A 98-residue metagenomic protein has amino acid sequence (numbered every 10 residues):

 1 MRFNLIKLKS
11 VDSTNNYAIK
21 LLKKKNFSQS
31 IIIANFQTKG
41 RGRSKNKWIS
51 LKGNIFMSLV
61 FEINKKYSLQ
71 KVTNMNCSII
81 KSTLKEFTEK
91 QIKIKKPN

Functional and structural regions predicted by a protein language model:
M1-K90: N-terminal lobe of the biotin/lipoate ligase/transferase fold
Q91-N98: Catalytic palm active-site di-aspartate
